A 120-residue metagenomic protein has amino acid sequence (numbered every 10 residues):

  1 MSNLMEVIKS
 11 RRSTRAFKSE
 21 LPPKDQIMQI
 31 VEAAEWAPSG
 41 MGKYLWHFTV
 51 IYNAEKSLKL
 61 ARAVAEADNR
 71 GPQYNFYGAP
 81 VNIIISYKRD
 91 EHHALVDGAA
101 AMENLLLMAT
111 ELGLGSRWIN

Functional and structural regions predicted by a protein language model:
M1-A79: N-terminal amphipathic, basic helical "cap/leader" segment at the start of enzyme domains
A34-E35, I83, R89-N120: Small-aliphatic-rich amphipathic alpha-helix that forms the alpha element of a beta-alpha
N53-A54, S86-K88: Fold-independent oxyanion-binding glycine-rich loops and adjacent beta-strand/coil segments at enzyme active sites
